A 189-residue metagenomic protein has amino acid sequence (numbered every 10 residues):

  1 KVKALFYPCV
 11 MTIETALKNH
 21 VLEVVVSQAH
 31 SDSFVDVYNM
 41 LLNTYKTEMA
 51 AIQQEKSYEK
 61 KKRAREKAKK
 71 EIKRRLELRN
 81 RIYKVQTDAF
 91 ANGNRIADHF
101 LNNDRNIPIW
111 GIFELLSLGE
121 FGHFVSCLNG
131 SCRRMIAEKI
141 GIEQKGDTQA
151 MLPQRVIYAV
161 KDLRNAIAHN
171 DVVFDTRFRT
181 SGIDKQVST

Functional and structural regions predicted by a protein language model:
K1-T189: Amphipathic alpha-helical interface elements
